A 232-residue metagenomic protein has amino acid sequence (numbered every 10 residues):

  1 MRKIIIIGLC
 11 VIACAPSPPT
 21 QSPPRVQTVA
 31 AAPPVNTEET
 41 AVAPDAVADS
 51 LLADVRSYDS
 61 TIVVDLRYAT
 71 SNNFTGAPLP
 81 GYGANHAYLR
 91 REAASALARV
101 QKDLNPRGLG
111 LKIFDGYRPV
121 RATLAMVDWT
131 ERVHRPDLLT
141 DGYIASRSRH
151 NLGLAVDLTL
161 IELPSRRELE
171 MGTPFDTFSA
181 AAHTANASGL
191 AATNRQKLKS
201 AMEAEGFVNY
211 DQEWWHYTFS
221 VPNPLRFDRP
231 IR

Functional and structural regions predicted by a protein language model:
R2-I7: Sec-dependent signal peptide recognition, specifically the positively charged N-region followed immediately by
L9-A15: Hydrophobic h-region of N-terminal signal peptides that target proteins for export in Gram-negative bacteria
A15-G116, D128-Q212, V221-R232: Extracytoplasmic cell-surface/polysaccharide-interacting catalytic and binding patches
P119: Segments that shape or occlude catalytic/ligand-binding pockets
A122: Short, well-ordered surface patches within globular domains
A125: Thiolate-centered catalytic microenvironments shared by cysteine-dependent enzyme domains
Y217: Conserved metal-phosphate-binding beta-hairpin within the catalytic cores of diverse ATP-dependent phosphoryl-transfer
